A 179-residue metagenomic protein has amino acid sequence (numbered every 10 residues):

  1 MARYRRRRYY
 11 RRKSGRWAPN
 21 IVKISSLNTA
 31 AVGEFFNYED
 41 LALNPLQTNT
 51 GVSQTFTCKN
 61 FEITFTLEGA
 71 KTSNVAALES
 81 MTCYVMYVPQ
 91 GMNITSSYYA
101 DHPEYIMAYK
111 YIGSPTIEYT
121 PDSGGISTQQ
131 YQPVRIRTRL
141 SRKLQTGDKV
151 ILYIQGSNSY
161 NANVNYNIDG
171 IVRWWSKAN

Functional and structural regions predicted by a protein language model:
A2-N179: Capsid-like jelly-roll
